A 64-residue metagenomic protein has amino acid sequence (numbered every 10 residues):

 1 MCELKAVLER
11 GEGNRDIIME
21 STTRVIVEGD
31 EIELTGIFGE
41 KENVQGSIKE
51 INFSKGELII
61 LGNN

Functional and structural regions predicted by a protein language model:
C2-N64: Compact, glycine-rich, soluble single-domain proteins
